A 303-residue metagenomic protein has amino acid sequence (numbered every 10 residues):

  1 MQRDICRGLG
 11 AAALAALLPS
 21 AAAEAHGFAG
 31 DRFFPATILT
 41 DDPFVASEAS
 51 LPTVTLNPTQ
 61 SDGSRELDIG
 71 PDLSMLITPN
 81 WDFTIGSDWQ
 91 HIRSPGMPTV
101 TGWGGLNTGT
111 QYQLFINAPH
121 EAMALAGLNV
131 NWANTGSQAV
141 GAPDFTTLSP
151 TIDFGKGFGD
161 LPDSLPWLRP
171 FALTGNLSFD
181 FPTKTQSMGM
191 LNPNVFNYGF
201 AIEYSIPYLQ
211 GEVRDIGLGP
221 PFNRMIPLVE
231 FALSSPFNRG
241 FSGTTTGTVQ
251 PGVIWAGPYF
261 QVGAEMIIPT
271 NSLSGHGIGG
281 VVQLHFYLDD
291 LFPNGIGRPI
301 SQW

Functional and structural regions predicted by a protein language model:
M1-G10: Bacterial N-terminal signal peptides that target proteins for export
R3-D4, A15-A16, R32, V229: Short non-domain terminal segments
L9-A11, F33-F34: Short N-terminal leader segment in a subset of presequences, especially plant chloroplast and some mitochondrial
L14-L17, P269: Short coil/turn motifs at helix boundaries and re-entrant loops, enriched in small/polar and proline residues
A16-E24: C-terminal segment of classical bacterial N-terminal signal peptides
A25-W303: Transmembrane beta-barrel domains of Gram-negative outer membranes and organellar outer membranes
